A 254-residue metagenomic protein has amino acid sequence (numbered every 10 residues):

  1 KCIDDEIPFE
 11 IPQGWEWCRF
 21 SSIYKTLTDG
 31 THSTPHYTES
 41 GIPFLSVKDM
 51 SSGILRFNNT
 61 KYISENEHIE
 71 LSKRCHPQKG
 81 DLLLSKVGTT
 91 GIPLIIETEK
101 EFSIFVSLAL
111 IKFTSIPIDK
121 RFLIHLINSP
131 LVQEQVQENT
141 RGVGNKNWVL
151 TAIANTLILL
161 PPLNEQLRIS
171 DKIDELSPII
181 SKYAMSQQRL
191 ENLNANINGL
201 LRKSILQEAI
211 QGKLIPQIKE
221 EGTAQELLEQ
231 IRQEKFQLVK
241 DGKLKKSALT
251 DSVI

Functional and structural regions predicted by a protein language model:
K1, P8, S177-E221, Q225-E226 (+2 more regions): Short amphipathic coiled-coil heptad-repeat segments
C2-D29, L159, L163, L167 (+6 more regions): Non-catalytic DNA-recognition/assembly elements of restriction-modification systems
I3, E16-G53, H68-S72, T90 (+2 more regions): Low-complexity, Lys/Gly-biased intrinsically disordered segments
Q13-W17, T38, H76, K86 (+7 more regions): Active-site-proximal structural scaffolding
E16, D119, L123, N155-Q188: Amphipathic alpha-helical segments
T34-Y37, W148, L160-P161, R168 (+1 more regions): Replace "in large, NTP-powered and nucleic-acid-processing enzymes" with "in large, NTP-powered factors and other
S46-V47, E65-N128, Q137, V149-I153: A short beta-sheet element
D49-I63: Short, basic/aromatic beta-hairpin or loop at an interaction surface
